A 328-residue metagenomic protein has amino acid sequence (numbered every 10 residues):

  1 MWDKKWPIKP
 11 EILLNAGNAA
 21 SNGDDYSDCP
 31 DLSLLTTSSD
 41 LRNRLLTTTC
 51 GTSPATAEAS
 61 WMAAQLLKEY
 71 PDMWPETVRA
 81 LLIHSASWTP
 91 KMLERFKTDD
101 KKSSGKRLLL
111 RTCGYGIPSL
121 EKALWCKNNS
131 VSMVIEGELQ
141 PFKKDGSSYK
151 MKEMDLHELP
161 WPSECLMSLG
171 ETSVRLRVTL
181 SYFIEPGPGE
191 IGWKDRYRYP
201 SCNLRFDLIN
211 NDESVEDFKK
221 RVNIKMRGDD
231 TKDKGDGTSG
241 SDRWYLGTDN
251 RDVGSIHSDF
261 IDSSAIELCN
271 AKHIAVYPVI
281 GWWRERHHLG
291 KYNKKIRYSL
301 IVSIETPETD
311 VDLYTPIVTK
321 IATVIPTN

Functional and structural regions predicted by a protein language model:
M1-T56: Catalytic-core environment of secreted peptidases
I8-P10, V78, V174: Residues that flank catalytic or metal-binding motifs in active/ligand-binding sites
A16-A20, W88, I184-P186: Short loop/turn segments at secondary-structure transitions that flank enzyme active sites
A55-E69: Short, small-residue alpha-helix embedded
P71-F96: An often Trp-containing, charged/polar helix-loop segment at the C-terminal end of enzyme catalytic cores
W88-R95, R111, C202-N210: Eukaryote-specific, cytoplasm-facing alpha-helical/coiled-coil scaffolding segments in long proteins
S103-R205: Secreted peptidase-domain scaffold signal
S173-N328: Long mid-to-C-terminal assembly/interaction modules of large eukaryotic proteins
